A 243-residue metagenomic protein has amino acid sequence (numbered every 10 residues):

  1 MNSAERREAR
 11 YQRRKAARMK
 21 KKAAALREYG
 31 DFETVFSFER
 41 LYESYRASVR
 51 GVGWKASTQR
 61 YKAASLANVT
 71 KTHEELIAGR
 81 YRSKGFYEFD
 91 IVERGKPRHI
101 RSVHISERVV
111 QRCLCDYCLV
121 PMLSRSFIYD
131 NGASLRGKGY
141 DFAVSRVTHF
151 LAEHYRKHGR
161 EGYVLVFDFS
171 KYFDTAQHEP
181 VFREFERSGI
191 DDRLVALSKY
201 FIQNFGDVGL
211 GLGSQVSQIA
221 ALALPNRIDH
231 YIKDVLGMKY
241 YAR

Functional and structural regions predicted by a protein language model:
M1-A17, V103, R108, R112 (+4 more regions): Right-hand nucleic-acid polymerase module
M1-T70, E74: Non-catalytic, polymerase-adjacent accessory regions of viral genome-replication enzymes
E28-F32, C115-F167, K171-D174: Active-site-proximal segment of RNA-dependent polymerases
T58, K62, G137, L210 (+2 more regions): Conserved phosphate/pyrophosphate-binding and hydrolysis machinery centered on Walker-type P-loop NTPases, extending
E75-K96, V109, L194-N204: Reverse-transcriptase-like RNA-dependent polymerase core
P97-I128, D207-V235: Conserved pre-motif C helix in the palm subdomain of viral-like polymerases
F150-R243: Conserved polymerase palm-domain catalytic core
